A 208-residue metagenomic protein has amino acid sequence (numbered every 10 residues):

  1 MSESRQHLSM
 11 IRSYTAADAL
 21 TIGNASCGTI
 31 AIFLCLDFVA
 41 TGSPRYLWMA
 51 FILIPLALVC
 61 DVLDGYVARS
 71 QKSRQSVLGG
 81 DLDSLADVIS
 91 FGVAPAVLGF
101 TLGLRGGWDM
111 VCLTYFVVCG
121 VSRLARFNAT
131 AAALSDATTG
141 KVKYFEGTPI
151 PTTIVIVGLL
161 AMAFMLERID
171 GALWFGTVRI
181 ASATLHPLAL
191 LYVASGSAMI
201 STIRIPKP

Functional and structural regions predicted by a protein language model:
M1-Q6, A137, K141-P208: C-terminal membrane-associated helical module and adjoining short loops/tails
M1-V62, T202: Topogenic membrane-insertion module of multi-pass membrane proteins
R5-Y14, S43-M49, S70-G79, V111-T114 (+2 more regions): Short juxtamembrane and helix-loop transition motifs at transmembrane-helix boundaries in membrane proteins
D18-I22, S26, S70-F127: Multi-pass membrane catalytic core of lipid/isoprenoid biosynthesis enzymes
G23-I32, L82-A96, K141-L159: Small-residue-rich segments of transmembrane alpha-helices in multi-pass membrane proteins, especially helix faces
I30-I52, I89, P95-T114, L159-P187: Helix-coil boundary and interhelical linker segments in multi-pass alpha-helical membrane proteins
I54-D61, Y115-R123, A161, L191-T202: Alpha-helical transmembrane segments of multi-pass membrane proteins
Y66-Q75, V121-A137, G147, I200-P208: C-terminal ends of transmembrane helices
